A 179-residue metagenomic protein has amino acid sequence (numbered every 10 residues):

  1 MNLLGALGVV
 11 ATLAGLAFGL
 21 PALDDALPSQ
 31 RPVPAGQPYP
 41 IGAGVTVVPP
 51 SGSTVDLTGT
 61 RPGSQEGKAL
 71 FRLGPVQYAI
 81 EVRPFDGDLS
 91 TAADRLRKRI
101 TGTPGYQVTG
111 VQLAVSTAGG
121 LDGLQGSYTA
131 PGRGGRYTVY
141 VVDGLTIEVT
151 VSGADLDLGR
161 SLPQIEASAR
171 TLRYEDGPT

Functional and structural regions predicted by a protein language model:
M1-V76, P131, S152-T179: N-terminal targeting sequences that direct proteins away from the cytosol to non-cytosolic compartments
S51-G52, R72-V76, G119-L121, Y140-T146: Short, solvent-exposed coil/turn segments at beta-strand boundaries
G52-V55, R61-P62, R83-G87, V141-G144: A short, sequence-level motif marking secondary-structure junctions
K68-D94: A short acidic-to-branched-hydrophobic micro-motif
A79-E81, L145-A154: Short, well-ordered beta-strand elements
L89, G135, L158-R160: Intrinsically disordered, low-complexity acidic/polar segments
A93-R97, R136, L162-A169: Extracytoplasmic/secreted envelope proteins and their assembly/folding machinery, especially bacterial periplasmic
I100-D143: Signature of long, low-cysteine stretches enriched in small and polar/charged residues
